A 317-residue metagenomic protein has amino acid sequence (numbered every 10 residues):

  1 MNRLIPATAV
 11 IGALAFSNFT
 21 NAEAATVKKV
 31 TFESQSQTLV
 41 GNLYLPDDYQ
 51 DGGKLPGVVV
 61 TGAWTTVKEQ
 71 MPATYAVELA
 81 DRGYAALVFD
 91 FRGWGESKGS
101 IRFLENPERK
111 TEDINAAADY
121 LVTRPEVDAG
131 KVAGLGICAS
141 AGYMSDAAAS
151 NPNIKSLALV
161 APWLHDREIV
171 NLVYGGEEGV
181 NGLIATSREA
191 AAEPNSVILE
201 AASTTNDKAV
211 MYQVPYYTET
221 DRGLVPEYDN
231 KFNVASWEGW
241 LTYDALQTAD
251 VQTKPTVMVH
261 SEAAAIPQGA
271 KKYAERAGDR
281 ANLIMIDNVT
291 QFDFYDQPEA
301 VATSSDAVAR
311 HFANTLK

Functional and structural regions predicted by a protein language model:
A24-G53: N-terminal cap/lid segment of alpha/beta-hydrolase-fold proteins
G52-A63: Short beta-strand element of the alpha/beta-hydrolase
W64-V77, F91: The serine-hydrolase catalytic nucleophile loop
E78-K98: Conserved alpha/beta-hydrolase
L104-P125: Alpha/beta-hydrolase active-site loop
S145-T220: Alpha/beta-hydrolase-fold enzymes
Q252, M258-H260: Short beta-strand/loop motif that positions the catalytic acidic residue of the alpha/beta-hydrolase fold
V289-A302: Catalytic histidine-centered segment of alpha/beta-hydrolase-like enzymes
